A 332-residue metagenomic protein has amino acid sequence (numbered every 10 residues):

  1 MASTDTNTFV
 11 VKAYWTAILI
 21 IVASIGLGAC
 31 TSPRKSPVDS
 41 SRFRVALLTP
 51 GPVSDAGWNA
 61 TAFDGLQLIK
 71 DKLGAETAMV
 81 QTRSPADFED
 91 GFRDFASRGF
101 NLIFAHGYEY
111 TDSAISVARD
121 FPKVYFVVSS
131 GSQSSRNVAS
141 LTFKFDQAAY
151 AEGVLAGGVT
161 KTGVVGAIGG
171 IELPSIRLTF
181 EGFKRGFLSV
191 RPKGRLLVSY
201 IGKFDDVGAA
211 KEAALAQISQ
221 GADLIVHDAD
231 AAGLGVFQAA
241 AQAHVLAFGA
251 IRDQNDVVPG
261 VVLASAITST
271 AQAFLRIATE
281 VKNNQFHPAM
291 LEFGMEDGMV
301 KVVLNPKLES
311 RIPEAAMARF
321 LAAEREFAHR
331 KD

Functional and structural regions predicted by a protein language model:
L27-A29: C-terminal motif of bacterial Sec signal peptides marking the signal peptidase cleavage site
T31-P33: Bacterial signal peptide processing site
R44-K72, A78-P85, Y108, E172-R177: Extracytoplasmic "Venus flytrap"
L66, A151-G194, V198, M290-I312: An alpha-beta-alpha
K72-T82, R191-F204: Short beta-strand elements in bilobed, periplasmic/extracellular small-molecule ligand-binding domains
F100-G107, V127-S129, G221-D230, G249-A250: Periplasmic-binding protein-like
Q133-L155, A167-E172, P259-Q272: Short beta-strand elements at the ligand-binding edges of bilobed clamshell
K282-D332: Hinge/cleft segment of the Venus flytrap/periplasmic-binding protein
